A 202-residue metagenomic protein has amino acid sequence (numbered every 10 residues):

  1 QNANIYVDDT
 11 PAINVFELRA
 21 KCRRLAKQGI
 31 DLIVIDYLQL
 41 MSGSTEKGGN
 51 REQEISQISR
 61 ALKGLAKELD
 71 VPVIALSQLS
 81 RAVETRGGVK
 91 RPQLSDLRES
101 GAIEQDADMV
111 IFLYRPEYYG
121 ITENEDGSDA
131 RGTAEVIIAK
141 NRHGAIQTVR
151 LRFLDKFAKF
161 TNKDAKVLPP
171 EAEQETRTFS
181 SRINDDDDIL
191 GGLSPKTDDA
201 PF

Functional and structural regions predicted by a protein language model:
Q1-N50, Q57, G64, T85: Conserved inter-motif catalytic segment of the P-loop NTP-binding fold
V15-I30, R60-L69, A82-F202: C-terminal regions of RecA-like/P-loop NTPase motor modules
R51-E52, K90: A generic secondary-structure micro-motif detector that highlights 1-2 residue hydrophobic/ambivalent hotspots embedded
E54-I55, Q93: Charged, low-complexity surface patches
L76-Q78: Conserved H-loop
